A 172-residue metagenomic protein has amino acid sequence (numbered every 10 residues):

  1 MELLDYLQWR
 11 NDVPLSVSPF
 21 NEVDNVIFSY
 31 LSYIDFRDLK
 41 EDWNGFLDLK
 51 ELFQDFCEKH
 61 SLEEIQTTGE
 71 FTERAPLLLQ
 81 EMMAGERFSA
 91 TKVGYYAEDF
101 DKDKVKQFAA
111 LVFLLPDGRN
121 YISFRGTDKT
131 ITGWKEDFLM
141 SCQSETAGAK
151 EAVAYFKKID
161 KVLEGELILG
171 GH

Functional and structural regions predicted by a protein language model:
M1-G170: Non-catalytic, mobile gating and regulatory segments of ester bond hydrolases
